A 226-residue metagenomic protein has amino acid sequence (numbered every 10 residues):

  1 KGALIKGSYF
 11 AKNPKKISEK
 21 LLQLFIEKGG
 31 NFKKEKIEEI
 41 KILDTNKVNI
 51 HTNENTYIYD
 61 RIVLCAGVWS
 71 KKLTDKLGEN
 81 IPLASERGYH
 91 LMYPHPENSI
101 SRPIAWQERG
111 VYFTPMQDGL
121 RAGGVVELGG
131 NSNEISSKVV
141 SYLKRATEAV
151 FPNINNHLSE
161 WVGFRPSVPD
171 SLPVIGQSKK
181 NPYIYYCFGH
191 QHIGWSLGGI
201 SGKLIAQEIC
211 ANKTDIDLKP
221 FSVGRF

Functional and structural regions predicted by a protein language model:
G2-R61: Helical element adjacent to the flavin cofactor pocket in flavoenzyme catalytic cores
S8, Q107-E108, E148-F226: C-terminal catalytic lobe of FAD-dependent flavoproteins
L24, K28, K76, E208-N212: Active-site catalytic microenvironments for nucleophilic, acid-base chemistry
G29-N31, L120, I184: Short, conserved active-site loop motifs that form the nucleotide-linked donor/cofactor pocket
K33, V63, Y185-C187: Hydrophobic/aromatic beta-strand patches that form the interior of the parallel beta-sheet core in alpha/beta enzyme
T56-P182: Active-site substrate-recognition segment that forms the wall of the catalytic cavity or substrate channel
